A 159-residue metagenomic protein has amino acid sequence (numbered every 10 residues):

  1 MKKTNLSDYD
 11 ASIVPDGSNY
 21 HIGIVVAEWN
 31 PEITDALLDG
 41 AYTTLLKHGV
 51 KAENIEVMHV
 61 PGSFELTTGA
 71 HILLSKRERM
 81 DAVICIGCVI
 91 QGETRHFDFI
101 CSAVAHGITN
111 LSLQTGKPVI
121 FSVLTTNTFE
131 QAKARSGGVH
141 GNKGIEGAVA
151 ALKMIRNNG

Functional and structural regions predicted by a protein language model:
M1-H21, G138-V139, K153-N157: N-terminal presequence-like segments and the immediate start of the first folded domain
S12-V60: Glycine-rich phosphate/diphosphate-binding loop of Rossmann-like nucleotide-binding domains
G23, E56, E65, D81-V83 (+1 more regions): Structural motif
E28-W29, C88-V89, L124-T128: Short, ordered loop/turn segments at secondary-structure junctions
P31, L46-V50, H71-R79, T109 (+2 more regions): Generic secondary-structure signature for well-ordered alpha-helical cores
D35, D39, F64-H71, S75 (+2 more regions): Amphipathic, non-transmembrane alpha-helical secondary structure
E65, G69-I108: Glycine-rich phosphate-binding loop
R95-G159: C-terminal binding/interaction regions
